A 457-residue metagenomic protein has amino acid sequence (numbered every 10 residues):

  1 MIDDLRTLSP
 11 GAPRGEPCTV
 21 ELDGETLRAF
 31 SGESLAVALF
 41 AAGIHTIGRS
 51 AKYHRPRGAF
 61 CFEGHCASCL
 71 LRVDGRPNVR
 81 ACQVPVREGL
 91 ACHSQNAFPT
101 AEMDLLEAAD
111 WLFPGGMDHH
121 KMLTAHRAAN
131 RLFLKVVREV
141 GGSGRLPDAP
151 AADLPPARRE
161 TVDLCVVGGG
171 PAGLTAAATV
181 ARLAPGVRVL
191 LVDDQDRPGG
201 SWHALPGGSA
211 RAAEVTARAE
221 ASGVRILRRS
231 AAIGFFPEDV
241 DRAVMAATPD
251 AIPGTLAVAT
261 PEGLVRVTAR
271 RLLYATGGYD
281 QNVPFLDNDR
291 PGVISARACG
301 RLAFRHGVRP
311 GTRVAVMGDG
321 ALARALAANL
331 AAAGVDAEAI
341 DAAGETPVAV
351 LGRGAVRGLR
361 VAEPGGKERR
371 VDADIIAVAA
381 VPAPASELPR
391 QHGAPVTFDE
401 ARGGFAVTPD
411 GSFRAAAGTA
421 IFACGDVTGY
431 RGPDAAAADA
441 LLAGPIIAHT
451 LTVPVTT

Functional and structural regions predicted by a protein language model:
I2-C18, F30-T457: Residues forming the flavin
D23-T26: Helix-start/capping segments and mature chain N-termini
